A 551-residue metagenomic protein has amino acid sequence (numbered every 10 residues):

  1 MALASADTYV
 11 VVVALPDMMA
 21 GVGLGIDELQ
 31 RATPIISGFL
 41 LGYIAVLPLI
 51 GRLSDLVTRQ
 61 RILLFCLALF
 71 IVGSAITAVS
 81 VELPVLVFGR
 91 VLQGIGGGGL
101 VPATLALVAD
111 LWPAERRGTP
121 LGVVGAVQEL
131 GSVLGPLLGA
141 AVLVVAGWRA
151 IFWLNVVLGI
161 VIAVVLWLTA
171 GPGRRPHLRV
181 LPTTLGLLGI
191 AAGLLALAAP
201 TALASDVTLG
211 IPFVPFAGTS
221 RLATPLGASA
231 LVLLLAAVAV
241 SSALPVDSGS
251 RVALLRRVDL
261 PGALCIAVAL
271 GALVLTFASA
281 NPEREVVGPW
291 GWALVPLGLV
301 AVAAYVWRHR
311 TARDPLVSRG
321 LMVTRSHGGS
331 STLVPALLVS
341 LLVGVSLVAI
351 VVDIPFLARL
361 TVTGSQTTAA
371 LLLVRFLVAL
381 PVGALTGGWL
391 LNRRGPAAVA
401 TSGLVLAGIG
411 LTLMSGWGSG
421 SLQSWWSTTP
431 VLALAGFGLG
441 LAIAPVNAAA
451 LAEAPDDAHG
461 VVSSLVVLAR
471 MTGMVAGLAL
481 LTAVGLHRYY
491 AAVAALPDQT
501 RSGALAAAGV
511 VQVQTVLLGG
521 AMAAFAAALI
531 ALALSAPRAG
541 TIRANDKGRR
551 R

Functional and structural regions predicted by a protein language model:
M1-P172, L385-G387, L391, T412-S415 (+3 more regions): Transmembrane-helix bundle of Major Facilitator Superfamily
A2-V13, P261, L270, V274-A304 (+2 more regions): 12-transmembrane solute porter fold
E28-R31, R61, P84-V85, R116-T119 (+7 more regions): Residue-level recognition of membrane-helix boundary sites in multi-pass small-molecule transporters
G51-R59, V108-R117, V164-L178, L235-L254 (+5 more regions): Cytoplasmic membrane-interface segments at the C-terminal ends of transmembrane helices
V123-V127, H177-L185, V339, N447 (+1 more regions): Hydrophobic alpha-helical segments of secondary membrane carriers
L137-A146, A202-T208, A476-Q499: Transmembrane alpha-helix termini and helix-breaking/packing motifs in multi-pass membrane transporters
A150-V334, L338: Hydrophobic transmembrane-helix bundles of small-molecule transporters
S502-R551: Transmembrane-helix exit segments and adjacent C-terminal regions of multi-pass membrane proteins
